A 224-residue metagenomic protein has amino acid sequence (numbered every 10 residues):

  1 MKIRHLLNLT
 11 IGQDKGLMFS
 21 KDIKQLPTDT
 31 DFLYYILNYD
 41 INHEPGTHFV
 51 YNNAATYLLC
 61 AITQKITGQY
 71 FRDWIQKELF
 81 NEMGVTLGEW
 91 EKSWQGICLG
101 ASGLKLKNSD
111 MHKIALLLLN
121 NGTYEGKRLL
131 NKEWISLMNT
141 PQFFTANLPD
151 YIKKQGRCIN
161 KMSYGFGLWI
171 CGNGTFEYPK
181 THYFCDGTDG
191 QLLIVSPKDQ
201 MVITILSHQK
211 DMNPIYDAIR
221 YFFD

Functional and structural regions predicted by a protein language model:
M1-V85, N108-G122: Active-site-adjacent helix/loop patches that line small-molecule binding or acyl-intermediate pockets
K2, G100, K107, W134 (+2 more regions): Residues that flank catalytic or metal-binding motifs in active/ligand-binding sites
K2-N8, E89-W90, L116, I194 (+1 more regions): Structural recognition of the beta-strand scaffold that forms the well-ordered cores of secreted hydrolase catalytic
E44-Y51, L99-K105, C185, D189: Solvent-exposed loop and edge beta-strand segments that line ligand/cofactor-binding and catalytic clefts
Q76, F80-T140: Active-site-proximal binding-pocket segments
V85-L87, N139-V202: Active-site Gly/Thr loop motif
Q209-D211: A short acidic/small-residue loop/turn micro-motif
N213-D224: Short, gly/Ser/Thr-rich active-site loops of penicillin-recognizing serine hydrolases
